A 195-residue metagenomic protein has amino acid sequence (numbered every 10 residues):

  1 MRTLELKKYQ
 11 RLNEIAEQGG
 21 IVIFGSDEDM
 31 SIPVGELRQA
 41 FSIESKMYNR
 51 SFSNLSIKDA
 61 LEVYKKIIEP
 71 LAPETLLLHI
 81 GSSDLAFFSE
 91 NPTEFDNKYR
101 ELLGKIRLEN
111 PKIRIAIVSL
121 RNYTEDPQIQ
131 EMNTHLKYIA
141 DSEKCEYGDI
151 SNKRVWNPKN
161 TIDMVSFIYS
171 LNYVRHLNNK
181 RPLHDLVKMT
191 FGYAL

Functional and structural regions predicted by a protein language model:
R2-N97, P127: Conserved SGNH/GDSL esterase-like catalytic core that processes O-acyl groups on lipids and polysaccharides
D27, S53-L55, R121, S151-R154: Short, solvent-exposed coil/turn elements at secondary-structure transition points
N49-S53, T75-L78, G104-R107, E143-C145 (+1 more regions): Short, surface-exposed, polar/charged, turn-prone segments marking secondary-structure boundaries
R50, L78, I117-V118, I150: Short glycine/serine/threonine-enriched helix-capping/active-site loop that flanks the nucleotide-sugar donor pocket
S56-Y64, S82-F88, N110-A116, S151-R154 (+1 more regions): Low-complexity, flexible helical/coil segments
H79-S83, R107-E131: Active-site segments of SGNH/GDSL-like serine hydrolases that catalyze O-acetyl group transfer/hydrolysis on lipids
T93-V118, H135-G148: Charged, glycine-enriched surface loops/patches that mediate electrostatic binding to polyanionic ligands
N122-L195: Catalytic His-Asp segment of secreted/periplasmic serine-dependent ester chemistry enzymes
